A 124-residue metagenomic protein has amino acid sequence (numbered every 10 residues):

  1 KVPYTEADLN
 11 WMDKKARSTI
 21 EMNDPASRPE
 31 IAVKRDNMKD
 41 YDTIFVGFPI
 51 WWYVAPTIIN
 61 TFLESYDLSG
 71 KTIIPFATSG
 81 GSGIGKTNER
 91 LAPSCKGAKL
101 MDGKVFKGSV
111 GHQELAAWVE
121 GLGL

Functional and structural regions predicted by a protein language model:
K1-V46, Y53-A55, N60, E64 (+1 more regions): N-terminal beta1-alpha1-beta2 submodule of the flavodoxin-like/Rossmannoid cofactor-binding fold
Y41-D42, G70-K71, A98: Short, well-ordered alpha-helix to beta-strand connector turns
V46-G47, P75: Redox-cofactor binding/interface segments in oxidoreductases and associated redox assembly factors
P49-I50, S79: Residue-level signal for short, function-critical loop segments
E64-G70, S94-C95: Short, conserved loop/helix-junction motifs that constitute active-site signature segments in enzyme catalytic cores
I74-V110: Short, glycine-/small-residue-rich phosphate/pyrophosphate-handling segment
